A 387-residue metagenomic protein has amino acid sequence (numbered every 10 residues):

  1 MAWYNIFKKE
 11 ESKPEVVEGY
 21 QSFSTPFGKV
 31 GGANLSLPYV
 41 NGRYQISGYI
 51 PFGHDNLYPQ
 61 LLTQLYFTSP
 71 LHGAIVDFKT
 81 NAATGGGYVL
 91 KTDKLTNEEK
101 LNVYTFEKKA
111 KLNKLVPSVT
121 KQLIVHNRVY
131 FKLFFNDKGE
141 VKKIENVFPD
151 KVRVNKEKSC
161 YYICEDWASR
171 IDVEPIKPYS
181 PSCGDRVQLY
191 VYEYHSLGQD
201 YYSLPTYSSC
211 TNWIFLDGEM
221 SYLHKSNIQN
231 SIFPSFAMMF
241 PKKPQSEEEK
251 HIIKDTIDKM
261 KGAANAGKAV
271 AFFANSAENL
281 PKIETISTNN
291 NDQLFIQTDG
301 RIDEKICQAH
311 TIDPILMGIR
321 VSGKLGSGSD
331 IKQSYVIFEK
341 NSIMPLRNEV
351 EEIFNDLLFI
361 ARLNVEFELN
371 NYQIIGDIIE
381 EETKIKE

Functional and structural regions predicted by a protein language model:
A2-N275, T383-E387: Structured, contiguous alpha/beta core segments that scaffold functional sites
A2-N5, P345-E349, I353-E387: C-terminal anchoring/interaction modules
K108, Q308, F359: Short polybasic/polar patches that bind polyanions
G139, Q245, E278-P281, Q373-I379: A short acidic, often aromatic-flanked loop/helix-cap motif at beta-alpha or helix-coil junctions that lines enzyme
S196, Y202-F354, N364-L369: A contiguous, surface-oriented mixed alpha/beta subdomain in the mid-to-C-terminal portion of proteins that forms
